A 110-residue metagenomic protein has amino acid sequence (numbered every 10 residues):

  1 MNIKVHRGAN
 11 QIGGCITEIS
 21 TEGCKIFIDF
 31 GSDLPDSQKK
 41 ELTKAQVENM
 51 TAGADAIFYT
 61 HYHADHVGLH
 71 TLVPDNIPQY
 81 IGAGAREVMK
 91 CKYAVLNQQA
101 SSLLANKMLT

Functional and structural regions predicted by a protein language model:
M1-N2, K25: Extreme N-terminal starter segment of soluble prokaryotic enzymes
A9-G14, E18-Y59, T71, I81-L104: Pre-active-site segment of Zn-dependent metallo-hydrolases
H61-L69: Hydrophobic alpha-helical bundles that form the membrane domains of multi-pass transporters
G68-N76: Metal-dependent catalytic neighborhoods of phosphoester/phosphodiester hydrolases
A105-T110: A short, well-structured beta->alpha microelement
